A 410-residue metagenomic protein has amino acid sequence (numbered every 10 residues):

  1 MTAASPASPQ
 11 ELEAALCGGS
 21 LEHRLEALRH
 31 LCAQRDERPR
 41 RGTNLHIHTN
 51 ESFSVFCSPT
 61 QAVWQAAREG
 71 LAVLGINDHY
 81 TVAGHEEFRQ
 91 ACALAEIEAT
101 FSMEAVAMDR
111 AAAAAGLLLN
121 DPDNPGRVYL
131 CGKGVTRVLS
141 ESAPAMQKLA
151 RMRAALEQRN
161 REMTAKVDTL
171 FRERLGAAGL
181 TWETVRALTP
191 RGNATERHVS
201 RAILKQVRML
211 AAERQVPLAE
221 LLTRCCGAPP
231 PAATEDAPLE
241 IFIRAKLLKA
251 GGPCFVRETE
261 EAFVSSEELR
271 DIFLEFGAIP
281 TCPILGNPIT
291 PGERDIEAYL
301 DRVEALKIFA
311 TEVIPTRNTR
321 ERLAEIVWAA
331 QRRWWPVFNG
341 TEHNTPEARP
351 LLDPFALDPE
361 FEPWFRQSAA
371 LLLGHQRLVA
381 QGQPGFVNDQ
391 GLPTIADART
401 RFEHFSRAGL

Functional and structural regions predicted by a protein language model:
P6-C57, E69, K148-W334: Domain-core and long-helix interface of multi-subunit machines
S20, E37-A194, L306, E312-W334 (+1 more regions): A metal-dependent hydrolase metal-coordination microenvironment
A356-L410: Extended, intrinsically disordered, low-complexity segments
